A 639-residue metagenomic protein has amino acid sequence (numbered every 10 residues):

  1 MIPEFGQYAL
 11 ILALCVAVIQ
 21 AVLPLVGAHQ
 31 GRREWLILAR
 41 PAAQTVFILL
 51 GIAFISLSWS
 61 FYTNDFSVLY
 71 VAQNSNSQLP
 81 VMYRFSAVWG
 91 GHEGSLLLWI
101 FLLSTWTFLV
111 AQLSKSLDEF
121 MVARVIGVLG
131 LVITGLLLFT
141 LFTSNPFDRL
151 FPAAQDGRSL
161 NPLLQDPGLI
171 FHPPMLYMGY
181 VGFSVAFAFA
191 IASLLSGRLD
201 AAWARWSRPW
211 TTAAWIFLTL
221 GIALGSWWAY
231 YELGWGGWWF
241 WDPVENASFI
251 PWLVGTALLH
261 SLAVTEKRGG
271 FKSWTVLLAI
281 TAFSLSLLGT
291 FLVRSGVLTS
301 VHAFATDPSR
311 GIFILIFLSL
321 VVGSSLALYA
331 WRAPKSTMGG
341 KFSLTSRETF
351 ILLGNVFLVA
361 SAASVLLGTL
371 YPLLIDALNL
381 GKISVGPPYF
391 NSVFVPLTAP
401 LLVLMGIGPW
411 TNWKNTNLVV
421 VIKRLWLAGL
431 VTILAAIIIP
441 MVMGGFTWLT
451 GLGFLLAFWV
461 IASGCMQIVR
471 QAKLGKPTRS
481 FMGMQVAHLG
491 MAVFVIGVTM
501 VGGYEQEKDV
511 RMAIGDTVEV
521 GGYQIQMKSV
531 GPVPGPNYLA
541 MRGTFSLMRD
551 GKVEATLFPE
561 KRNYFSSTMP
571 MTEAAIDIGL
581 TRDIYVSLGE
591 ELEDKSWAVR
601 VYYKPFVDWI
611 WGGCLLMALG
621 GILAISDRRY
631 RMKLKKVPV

Functional and structural regions predicted by a protein language model:
M1-A9, R32-I37, W59-E93, N145-P173 (+9 more regions): Membrane-interface interhelical loops and short amphipathic "cap" helices that link adjacent transmembrane segments
M1-R33, T45, L50-I52, F66 (+5 more regions): Contiguous transmembrane helix-bundle modules in multi-pass membrane proteins
I11-L25, R32, S95-S226, G234: A conserved hydrophobic secondary-structure block that centers on an alpha-helix together with its immediately flanking
V22-A39, F66-Y70, L102-I126, A190-S207 (+5 more regions): Membrane-interfacial helix termini and the short, flexible loops that connect transmembrane helices in multi-pass
A39-I48, V128-L129, A202-L224, G269-S286 (+2 more regions): Interfacial and helix-entry/exit segments of alpha-helical transmembrane bundles in multi-pass inner-membrane proteins
L50-L79, S86-A111, F139-D148, F249 (+4 more regions): Transmembrane-helix bundle segments that line or gate the permeation/cavity pathway in multi-pass membrane proteins
P174, V181-I191, A202-S261, W274 (+8 more regions): Extended, hydrophobic alpha-helical segments in both membrane/secreted and soluble proteins
D509-R600: Soluble non-transmembrane domains of integral membrane proteins
